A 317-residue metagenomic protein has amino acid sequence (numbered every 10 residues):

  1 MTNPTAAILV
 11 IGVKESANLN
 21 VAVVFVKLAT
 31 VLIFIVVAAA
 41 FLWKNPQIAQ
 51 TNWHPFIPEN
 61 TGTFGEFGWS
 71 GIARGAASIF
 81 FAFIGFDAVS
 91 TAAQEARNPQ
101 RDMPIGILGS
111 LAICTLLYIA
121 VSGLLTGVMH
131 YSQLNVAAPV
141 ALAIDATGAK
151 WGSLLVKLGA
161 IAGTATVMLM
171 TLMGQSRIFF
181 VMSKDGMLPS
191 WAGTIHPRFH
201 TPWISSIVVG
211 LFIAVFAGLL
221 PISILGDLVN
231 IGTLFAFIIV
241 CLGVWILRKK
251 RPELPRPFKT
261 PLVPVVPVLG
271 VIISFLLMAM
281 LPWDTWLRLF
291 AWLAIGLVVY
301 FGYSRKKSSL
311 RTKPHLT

Functional and structural regions predicted by a protein language model:
M1, F64-I79, A146-L169, P202-V215 (+2 more regions): Select transmembrane alpha-helical segments in multipass membrane proteins
M1-T51, I107, G226-I239, V266 (+1 more regions): Membrane-interface loop-to-helix entry segments
T5, L19-A22, W191-W203, F237-T285 (+1 more regions): C-terminal membrane-solvent junction of multi-pass transporters and transport-like membrane proteins
K14-V24, A138-A141, L155-A162, V215-V240 (+2 more regions): Transmembrane helix-loop boundary segments of multi-pass membrane transporters
F25-S153, K157: Helix-loop-helix junctions that connect adjacent transmembrane segments in multi-pass membrane transporters
T30-V37, F179, V229-R256, I273 (+1 more regions): Hydrophobic alpha-helical segments of multi-pass membrane transport proteins
S78, F83-A96, Y118, S153-S190 (+1 more regions): Membrane-helix boundary/coupling elements in multi-pass transport proteins
R97-Y118, K150-S153, F180-G218, F258-V268: Loop-to-transmembrane helix boundary motifs in multi-pass membrane proteins
